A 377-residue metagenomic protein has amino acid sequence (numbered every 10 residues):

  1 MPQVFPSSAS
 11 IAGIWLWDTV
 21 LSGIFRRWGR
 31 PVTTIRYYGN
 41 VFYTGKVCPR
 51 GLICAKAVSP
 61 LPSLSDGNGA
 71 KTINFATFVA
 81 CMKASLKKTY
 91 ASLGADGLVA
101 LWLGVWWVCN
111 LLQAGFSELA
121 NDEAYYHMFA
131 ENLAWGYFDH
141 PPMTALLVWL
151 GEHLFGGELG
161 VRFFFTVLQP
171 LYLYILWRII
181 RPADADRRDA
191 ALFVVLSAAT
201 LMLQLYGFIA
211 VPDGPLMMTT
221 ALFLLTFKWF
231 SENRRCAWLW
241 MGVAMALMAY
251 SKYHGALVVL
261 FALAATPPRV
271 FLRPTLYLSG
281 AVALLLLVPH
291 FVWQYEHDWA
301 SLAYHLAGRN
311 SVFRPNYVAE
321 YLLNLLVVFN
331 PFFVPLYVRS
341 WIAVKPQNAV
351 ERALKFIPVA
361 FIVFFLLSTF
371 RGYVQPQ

Functional and structural regions predicted by a protein language model:
A100, F163-D184, A199, L222: Transmembrane-helix motifs of polytopic, lipid-linked glycan transferases
L103, A190-L201, M245, A249 (+1 more regions): Short helix- or helix-capping micro-motifs that position conserved polar/aromatic residues at function-defining sites
L112-Y126, W135-L147, F155-L159, D298: Extracytoplasmic catalytic/substrate-binding loops of multi-pass membrane glycan-assembly enzymes
E131, L173-I175, P215-E232, W240-M245: Specific aromatic-rich, kink-prone transmembrane helix
N132, A237-K252, L263-A264, V282-L285 (+1 more regions): Membrane-interface alpha helices of multi-pass inner-membrane proteins
P182-D184, F223-W240, S340-P346: Membrane-interface transmembrane helices that cradle and orient dolichyl/undecaprenyl
M202-L216: Short acidic/glycine- and proline-prone juxtamembrane loop motifs at membrane-interface regions of multi-pass membrane
V258-E351: Transmembrane-lumen/periplasm boundary regions of multi-pass, lipid-linked membrane glycan transferases
